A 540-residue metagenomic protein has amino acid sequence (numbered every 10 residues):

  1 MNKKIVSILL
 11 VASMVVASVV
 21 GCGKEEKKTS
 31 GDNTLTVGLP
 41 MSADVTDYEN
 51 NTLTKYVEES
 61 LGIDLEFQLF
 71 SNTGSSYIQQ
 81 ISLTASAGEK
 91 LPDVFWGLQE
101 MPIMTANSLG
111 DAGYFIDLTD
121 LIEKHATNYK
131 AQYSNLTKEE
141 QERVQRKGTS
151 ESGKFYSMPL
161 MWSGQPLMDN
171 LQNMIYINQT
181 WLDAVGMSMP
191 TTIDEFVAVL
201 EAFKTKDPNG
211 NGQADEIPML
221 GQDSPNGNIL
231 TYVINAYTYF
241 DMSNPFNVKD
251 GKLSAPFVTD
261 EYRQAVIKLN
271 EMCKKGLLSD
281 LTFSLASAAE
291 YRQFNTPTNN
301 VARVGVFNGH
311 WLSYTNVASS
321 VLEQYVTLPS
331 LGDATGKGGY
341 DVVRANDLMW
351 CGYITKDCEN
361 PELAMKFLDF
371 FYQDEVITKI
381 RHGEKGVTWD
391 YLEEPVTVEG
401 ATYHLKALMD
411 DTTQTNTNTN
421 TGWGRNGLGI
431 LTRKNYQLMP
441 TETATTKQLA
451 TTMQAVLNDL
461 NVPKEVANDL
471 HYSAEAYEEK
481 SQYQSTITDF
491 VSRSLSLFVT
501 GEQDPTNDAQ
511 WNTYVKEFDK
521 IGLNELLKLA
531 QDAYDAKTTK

Functional and structural regions predicted by a protein language model:
K4-I8, V20-E195, D241-P245, L253-A255 (+1 more regions): Conserved N-terminal structural module of periplasmic/extracytoplasmic solute-binding proteins
L10, M14-S18: Hydrophobic core
D32-L35, L61-E66, G88-D93, A112-I116 (+6 more regions): Loop/turn elements at helix/coil->beta-strand transitions in domains of secreted/extracellular proteins
M41-E49, L61, G164-Y176, D183-M189 (+3 more regions): Extracytoplasmic/periplasmic substrate-binding proteins
G113-K147, V199-K204, G212-P245, T298 (+1 more regions): Carboxylate/His-rich catalytic cores and anion/metal-binding grooves
T119, S150-N228, N247-T298, G352-L363 (+3 more regions): Helix-loop-helix "hinge/cap" segment bordering the ligand-binding cleft or interdomain interface
A302-T419: Structured mid-domain segments that build the active-site/substrate or prosthetic-cofactor binding neighborhood
D374-L497, E502: Conserved small-residue motifs centered on glycine
